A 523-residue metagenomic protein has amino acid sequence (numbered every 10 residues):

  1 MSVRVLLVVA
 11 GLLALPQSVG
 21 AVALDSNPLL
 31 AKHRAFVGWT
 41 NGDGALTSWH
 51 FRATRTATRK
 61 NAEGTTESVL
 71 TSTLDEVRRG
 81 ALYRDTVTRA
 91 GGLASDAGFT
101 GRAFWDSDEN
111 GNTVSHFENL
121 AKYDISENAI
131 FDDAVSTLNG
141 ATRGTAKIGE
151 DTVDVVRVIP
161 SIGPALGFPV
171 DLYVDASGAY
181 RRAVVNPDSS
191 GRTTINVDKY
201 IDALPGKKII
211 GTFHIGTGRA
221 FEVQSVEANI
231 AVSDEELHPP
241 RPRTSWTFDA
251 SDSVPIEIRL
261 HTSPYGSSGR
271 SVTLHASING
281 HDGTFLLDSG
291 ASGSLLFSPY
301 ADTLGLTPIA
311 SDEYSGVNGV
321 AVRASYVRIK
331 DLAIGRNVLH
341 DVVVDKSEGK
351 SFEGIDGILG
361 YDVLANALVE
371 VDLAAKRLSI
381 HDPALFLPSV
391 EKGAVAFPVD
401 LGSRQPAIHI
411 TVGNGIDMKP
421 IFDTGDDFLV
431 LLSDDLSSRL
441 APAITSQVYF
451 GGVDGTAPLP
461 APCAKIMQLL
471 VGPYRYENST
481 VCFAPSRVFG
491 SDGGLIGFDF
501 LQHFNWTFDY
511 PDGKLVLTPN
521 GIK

Functional and structural regions predicted by a protein language model:
M1-V5: Positively charged n-region of N-terminal signal peptides that target proteins for export
L6-Q17: Bacterial N-terminal signal peptides
V22-G111, A141-G144, D252, G293: N-terminal mature ectodomain segment of secretory-pathway/periplasmic proteins
V22-P28, T100-V170, A176, T244-A250 (+2 more regions): Flexible, processing/modification-adjacent segments and terminal tails in exported/periplasmic/extracellular proteins
T47-W49, D154, V272: Short structural boundary motif marking the start of a folded domain
R55-A57, V87-A90, D106-G111, V158-S161 (+2 more regions): Beta-turn initiation residues at beta-strand->coil junctions
E63, L74-L82, S136, I148-G149 (+4 more regions): Pepsin/retropepsin-fold aspartyl endopeptidases
